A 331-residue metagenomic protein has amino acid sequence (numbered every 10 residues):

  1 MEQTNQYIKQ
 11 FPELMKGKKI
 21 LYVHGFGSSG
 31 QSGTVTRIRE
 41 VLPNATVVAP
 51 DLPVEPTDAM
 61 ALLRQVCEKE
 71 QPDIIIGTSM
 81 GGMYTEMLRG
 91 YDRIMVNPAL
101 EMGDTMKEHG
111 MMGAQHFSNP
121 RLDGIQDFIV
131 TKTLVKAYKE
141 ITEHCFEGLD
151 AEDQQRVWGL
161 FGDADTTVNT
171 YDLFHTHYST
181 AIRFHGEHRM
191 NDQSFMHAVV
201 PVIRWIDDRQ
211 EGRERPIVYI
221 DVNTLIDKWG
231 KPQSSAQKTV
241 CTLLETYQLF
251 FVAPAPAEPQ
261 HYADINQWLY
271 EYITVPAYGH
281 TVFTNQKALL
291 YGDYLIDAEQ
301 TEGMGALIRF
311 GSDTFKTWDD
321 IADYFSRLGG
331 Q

Functional and structural regions predicted by a protein language model:
L14-K69: Active-site catalytic motif of lipid deacylating hydrolases and related acyltransferases
A49-T57, F184-H188, V282-Q286: Short beta->alpha junction loops
D73-G77, R93-M95, V157-D163, T281-F283 (+2 more regions): Short, hydrophobic beta-strand segments that form beta-sheet elements in well-ordered domains
I76-E86: Gly/Ala-rich beta-loop-alpha elbow adjacent to hydrolase catalytic centers
D92-I206: The alpha/beta-hydrolase serine catalytic core
R213, P259-Q331: C-terminal cap/substrate-recognition subdomain and adjoining C-terminal extension of metal-dependent phosphatase-like
R213-P232: Asp-based phosphoryl-transfer active-site loop
D227-F250: Short, acidic loop-to-helix structural element flanking the phosphoryl-transfer center in phosphate-processing enzymes
